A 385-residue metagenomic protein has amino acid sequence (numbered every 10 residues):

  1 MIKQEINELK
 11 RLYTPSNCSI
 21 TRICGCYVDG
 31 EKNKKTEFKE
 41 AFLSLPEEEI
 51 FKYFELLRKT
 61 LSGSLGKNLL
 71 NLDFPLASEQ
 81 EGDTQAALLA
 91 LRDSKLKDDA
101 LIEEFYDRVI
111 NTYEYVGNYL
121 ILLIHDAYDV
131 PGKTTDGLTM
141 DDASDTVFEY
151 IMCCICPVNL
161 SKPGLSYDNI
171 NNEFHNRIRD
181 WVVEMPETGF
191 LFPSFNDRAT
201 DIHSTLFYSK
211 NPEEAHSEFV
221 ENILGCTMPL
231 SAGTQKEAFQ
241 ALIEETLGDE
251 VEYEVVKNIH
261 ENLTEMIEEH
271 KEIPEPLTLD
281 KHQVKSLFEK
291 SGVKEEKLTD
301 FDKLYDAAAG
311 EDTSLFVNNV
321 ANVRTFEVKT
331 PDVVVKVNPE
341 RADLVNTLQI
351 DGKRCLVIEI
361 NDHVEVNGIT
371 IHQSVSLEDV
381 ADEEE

Functional and structural regions predicted by a protein language model:
M1-R58, E359-E385: N-terminal leader/presequence-like segments
L12, A86-A87, L101, V335 (+1 more regions): Short, isolated positions in well-ordered beta-strands
N17, T21-N322: Long, hydrophobic alpha/beta structural blocks
V284-E385: C-terminal, beta-strand-rich globular interaction domains
